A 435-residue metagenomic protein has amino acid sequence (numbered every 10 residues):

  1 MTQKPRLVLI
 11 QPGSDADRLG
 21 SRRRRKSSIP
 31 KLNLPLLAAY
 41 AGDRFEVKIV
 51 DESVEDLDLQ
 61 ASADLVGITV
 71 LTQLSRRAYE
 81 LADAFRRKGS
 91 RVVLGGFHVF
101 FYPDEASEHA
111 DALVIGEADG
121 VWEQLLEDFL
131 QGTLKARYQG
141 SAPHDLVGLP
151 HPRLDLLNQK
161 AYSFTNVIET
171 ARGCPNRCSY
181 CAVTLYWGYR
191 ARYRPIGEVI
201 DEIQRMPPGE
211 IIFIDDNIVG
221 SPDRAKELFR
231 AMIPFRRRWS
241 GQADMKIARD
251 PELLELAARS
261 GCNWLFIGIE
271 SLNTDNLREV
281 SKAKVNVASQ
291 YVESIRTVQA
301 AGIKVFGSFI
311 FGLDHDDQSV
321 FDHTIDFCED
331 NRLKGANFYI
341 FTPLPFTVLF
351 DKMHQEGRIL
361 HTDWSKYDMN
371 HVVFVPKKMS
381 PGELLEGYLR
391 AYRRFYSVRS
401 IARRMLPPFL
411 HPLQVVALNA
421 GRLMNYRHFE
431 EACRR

Functional and structural regions predicted by a protein language model:
T2-D17, D43-I49, D128, N158 (+3 more regions): Radical SAM enzyme core and accessory elements
T2-E210: Acidic, low-complexity intrinsically disordered segments
P12-R18, E105, N176, D223 (+4 more regions): Flexible glycine/acidic-rich beta-alpha junction loops that bind and position SAM and/or redox cofactors in anaerobic
R25-S27, G67, H109-L113, Q131-G132 (+5 more regions): Short, hinge-like loop/turn segments at secondary-structure boundaries
Y40-K48, S294-V305, N331, R394: A structural motif corresponding to the C-terminal end of an alpha-helix and its immediate exit/capping segment
D58, A63-T72, L228-M232, V298 (+2 more regions): Short, electropositive alpha-helical surface patch
E105-Q124, L256-L265, H323-F338: Structural recognition of alpha->loop->beta junctions
P150-F306, L313, S319-D322, D326: Radical SAM [4Fe-4S] cluster-binding motif and immediate context
